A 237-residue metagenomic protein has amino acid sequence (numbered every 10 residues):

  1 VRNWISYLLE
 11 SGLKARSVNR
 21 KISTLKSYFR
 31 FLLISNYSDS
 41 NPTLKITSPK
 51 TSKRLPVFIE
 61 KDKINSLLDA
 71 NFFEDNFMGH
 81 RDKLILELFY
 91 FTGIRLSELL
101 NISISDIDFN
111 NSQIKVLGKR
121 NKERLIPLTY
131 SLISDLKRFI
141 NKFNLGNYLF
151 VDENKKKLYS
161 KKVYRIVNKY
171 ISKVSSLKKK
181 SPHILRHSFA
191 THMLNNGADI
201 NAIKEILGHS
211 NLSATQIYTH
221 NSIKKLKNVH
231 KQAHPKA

Functional and structural regions predicted by a protein language model:
V1-A237: Conserved catalytic core of the tyrosine transesterase superfamily
